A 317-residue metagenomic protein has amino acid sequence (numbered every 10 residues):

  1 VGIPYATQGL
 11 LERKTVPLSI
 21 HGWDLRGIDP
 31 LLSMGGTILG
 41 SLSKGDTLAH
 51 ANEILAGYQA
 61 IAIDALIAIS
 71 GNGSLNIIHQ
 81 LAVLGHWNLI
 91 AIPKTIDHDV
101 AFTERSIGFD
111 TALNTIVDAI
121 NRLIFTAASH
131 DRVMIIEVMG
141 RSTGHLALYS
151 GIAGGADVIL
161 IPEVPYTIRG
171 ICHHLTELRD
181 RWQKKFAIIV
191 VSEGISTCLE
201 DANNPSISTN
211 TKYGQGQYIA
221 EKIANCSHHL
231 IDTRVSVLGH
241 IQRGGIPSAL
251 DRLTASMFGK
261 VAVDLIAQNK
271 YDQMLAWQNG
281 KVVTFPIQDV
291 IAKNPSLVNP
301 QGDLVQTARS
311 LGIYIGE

Functional and structural regions predicted by a protein language model:
G2-G9, S43-K44, G71-S74, I92-H98 (+5 more regions): Short, ordered loop/turn segments at secondary-structure junctions
I3-P4, A82-S106, L113-T115, L160-T167: Short, acidic/small-residue loops that bind anionic groups at enzyme active sites
L10-A68, G73-S74, R105-D118: Glycine-rich oxoanion-binding loops at beta->alpha junctions
L11-V16, H50-N52, I77-A82, V100-R105 (+4 more regions): Short acidic, glycine/serine/threonine-rich loops at helix termini
M34-G35, L84-G85, G154-G155: Short, structured coil segments at secondary-structure junctions
A68-S70, N76-Q80, F109-I231: Accessory alpha-helical/coil subdomains and C-terminal extensions that flank or cap enzyme catalytic cores
T211, Q215-E317: C-terminal non-catalytic interaction/assembly regions of soluble proteins
